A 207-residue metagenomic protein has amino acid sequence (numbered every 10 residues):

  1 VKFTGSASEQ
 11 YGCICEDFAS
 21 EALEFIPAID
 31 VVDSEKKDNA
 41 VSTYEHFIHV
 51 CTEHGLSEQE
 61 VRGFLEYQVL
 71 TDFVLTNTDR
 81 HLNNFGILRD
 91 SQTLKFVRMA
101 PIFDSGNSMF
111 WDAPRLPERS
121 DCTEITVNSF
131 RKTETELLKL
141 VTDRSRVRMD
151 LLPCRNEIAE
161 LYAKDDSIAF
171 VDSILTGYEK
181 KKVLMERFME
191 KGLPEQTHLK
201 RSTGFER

Functional and structural regions predicted by a protein language model:
V1-N77, L82, G86-R207: Anionic ligand-binding catalytic core segments
